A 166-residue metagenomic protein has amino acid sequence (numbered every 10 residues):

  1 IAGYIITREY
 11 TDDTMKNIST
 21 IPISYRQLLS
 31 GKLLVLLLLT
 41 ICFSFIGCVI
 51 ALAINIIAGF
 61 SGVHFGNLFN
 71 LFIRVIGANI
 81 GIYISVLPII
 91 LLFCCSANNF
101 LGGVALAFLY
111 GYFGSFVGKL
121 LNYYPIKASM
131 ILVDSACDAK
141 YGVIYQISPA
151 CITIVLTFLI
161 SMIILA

Functional and structural regions predicted by a protein language model:
I1, S30-C95, Y141-V143: Secretory targeting signals
I1-D12, V117-L121: Transmembrane helix-boundary elements of multi-pass transport/secretion proteins, especially ABC-type permease modules
A2, D13-M15, P88, P125-A128: Hydrophobic alpha-helical segments typical of transmembrane helices and their membrane-interface/capping positions
Y4, C48, L52, I90-L91 (+3 more regions): Transmembrane alpha-helix boundary and packing residues in multipass membrane permease domains and related
I5-L37: Helix-loop-helix units of permease transmembrane domains in multi-pass membrane transporters, especially ABC
L52-H64, N98-G102, Y123, K127 (+1 more regions): Transmembrane helix-loop junctions in multipass membrane proteins, especially transporters and channels
I84-S115: Functionally important transmembrane alpha-helices
V104-A166: Terminal transmembrane helical anchor/hairpin motif
